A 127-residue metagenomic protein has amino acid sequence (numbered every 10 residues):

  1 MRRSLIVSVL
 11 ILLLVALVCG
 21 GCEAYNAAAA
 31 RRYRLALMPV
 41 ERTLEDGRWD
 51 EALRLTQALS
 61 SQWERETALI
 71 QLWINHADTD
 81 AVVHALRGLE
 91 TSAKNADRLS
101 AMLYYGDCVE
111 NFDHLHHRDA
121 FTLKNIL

Functional and structural regions predicted by a protein language model:
M1-R42, W49, L53-L127: C-terminal-biased regions
